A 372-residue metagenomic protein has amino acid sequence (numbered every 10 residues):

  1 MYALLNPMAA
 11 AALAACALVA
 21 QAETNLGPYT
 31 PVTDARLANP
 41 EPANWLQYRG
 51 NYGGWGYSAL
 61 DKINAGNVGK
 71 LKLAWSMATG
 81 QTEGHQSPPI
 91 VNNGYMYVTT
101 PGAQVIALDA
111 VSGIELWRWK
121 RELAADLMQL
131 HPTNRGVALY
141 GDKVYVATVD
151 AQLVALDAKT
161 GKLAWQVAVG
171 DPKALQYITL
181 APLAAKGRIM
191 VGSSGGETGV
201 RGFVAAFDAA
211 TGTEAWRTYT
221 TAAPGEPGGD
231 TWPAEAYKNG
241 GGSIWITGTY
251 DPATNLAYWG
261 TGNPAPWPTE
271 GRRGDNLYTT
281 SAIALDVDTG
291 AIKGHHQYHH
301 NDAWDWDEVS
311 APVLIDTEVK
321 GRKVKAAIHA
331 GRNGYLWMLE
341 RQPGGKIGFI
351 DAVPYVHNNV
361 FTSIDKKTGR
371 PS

Functional and structural regions predicted by a protein language model:
T24-L73, T220-P227: Blade/loop signatures of beta-propeller domains
P42-A43, N93-Y95, G141-D142, K186-R188 (+2 more regions): Short coil/turn segments that connect the beta-strands within blades of beta-propeller domains
Y57-G170: N-terminal cofactor/phosphate-binding cores enriched in small/glycine residues, especially glycine-rich loops such as
M77-I90, R118-A138, Q166-A181, T198 (+5 more regions): Extracytoplasmic beta-rich repeat domains
Y95-T99, V144-V146, M190-G192, A257-Y258 (+1 more regions): Conserved beta-propeller blade signature
G102, D150, V200-F203, L277-T279 (+1 more regions): A detector of repeated loop/turn-to-beta-strand junctions in beta-rich toroidal repeat architectures
L156, G202-T213, D275-G290, E340: Beta-propeller blade signature
Y177-T211, N301-S372: Repeat-solenoid scaffold signature
